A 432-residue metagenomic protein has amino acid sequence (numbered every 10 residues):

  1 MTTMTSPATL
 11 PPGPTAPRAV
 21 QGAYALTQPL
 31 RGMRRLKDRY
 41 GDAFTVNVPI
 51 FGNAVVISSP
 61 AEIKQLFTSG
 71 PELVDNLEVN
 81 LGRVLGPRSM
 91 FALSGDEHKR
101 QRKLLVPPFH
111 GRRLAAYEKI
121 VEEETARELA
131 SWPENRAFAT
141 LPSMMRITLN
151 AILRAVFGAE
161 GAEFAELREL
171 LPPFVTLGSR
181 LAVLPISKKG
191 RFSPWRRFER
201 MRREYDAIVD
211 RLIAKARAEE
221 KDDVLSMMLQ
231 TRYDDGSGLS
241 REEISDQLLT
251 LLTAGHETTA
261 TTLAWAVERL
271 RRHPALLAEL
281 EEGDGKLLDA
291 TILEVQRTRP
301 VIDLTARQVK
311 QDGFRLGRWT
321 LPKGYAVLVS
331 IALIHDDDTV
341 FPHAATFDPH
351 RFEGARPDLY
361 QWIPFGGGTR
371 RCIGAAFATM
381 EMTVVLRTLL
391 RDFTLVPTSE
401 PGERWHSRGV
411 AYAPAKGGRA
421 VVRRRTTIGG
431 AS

Functional and structural regions predicted by a protein language model:
T2-L10, V74-G82, E97, R113-T261: Cytochrome P450 heme-thiolate monooxygenase catalytic core
T2-S94, R100, A115, K119-R127 (+1 more regions): N-terminal membrane-proximal hinge/A-helix region immediately C-terminal to the signal-anchor transmembrane segment
S6, L10, K37-D38, T125 (+4 more regions): Cytochrome P450 proximal C-terminal region
G22-G41, D284-G317, D338: Conserved cytochrome P450 K-helix E-x-x-R motif and the immediately C-terminal K′/meander segment
E72, V329-A355: Conserved cytochrome P450 K-helix/beta-meander segment immediately N-terminal to the heme-binding cysteine loop
K221-D222, M227, E279-G285, T298-R318 (+2 more regions): Cytochrome P450 fold signature focused on the C-terminal beta-domain
H256-E281, A376-R391: Cytochrome P450 catalytic-core helices
